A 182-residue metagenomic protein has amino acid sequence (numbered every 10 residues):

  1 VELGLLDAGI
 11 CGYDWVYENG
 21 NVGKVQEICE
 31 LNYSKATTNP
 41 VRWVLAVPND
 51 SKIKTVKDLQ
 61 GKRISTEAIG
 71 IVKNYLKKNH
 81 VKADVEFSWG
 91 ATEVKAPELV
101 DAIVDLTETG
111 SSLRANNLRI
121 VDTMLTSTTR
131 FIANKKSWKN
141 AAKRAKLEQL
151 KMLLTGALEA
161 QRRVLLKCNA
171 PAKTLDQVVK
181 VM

Functional and structural regions predicted by a protein language model:
E2-M182: Domain-level signature for soluble enzymes in the chorismate/prephenate branch of the shikimate pathway
